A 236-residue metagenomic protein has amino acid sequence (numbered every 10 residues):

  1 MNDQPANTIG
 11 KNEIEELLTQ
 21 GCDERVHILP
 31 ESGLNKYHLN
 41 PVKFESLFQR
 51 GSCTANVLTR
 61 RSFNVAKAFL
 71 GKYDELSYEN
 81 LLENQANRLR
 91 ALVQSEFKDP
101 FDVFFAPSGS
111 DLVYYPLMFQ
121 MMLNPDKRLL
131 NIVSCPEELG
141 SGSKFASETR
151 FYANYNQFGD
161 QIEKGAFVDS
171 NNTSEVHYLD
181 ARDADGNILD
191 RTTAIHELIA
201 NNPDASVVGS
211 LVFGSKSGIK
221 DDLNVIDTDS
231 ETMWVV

Functional and structural regions predicted by a protein language model:
N2-K36, P41-S46, G51-D111, Y115-L129 (+3 more regions): Conserved N-terminal alpha-helix of the aminotransferase class I/II PLP-enzyme fold
P107-D111, L129, V133-E231: PLP-dependent aminotransferase-class I/II
W234-V236: Compact beta-rich and alpha/beta scaffold cores in large eukaryotic transport/transcription complexes and associated
